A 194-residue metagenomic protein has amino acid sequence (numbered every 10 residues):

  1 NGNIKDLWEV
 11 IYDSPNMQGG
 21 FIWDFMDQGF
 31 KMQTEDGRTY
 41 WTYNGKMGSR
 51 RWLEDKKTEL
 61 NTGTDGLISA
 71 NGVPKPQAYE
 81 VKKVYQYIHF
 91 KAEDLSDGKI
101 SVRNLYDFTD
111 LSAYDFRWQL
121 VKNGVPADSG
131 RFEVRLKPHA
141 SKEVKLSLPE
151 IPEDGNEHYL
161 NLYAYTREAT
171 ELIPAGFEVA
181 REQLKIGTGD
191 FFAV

Functional and structural regions predicted by a protein language model:
N1-S101, Y106-S112, R117-P126: Extended substrate-binding grooves/exosites of carbohydrate-active enzymes
N44, H139, G176-E178: Glycine-centered loop/turn motifs
A70, K91-E93, R103, V121 (+3 more regions): A structural detector for beta-sheet-dominated domains
S96, D128, E153, K185-G187: Intrinsically disordered, low-complexity segments enriched in small/polar residues
G98-Y106, L146, L160-A164: Buried hydrophobic-core signal for structured, non-transmembrane domains
D115-H158, A164-R167, L172: Intrinsically disordered, low-complexity Pro/Gly/Ser/Thr-rich segments with frequent PxxP/GP/PP motifs and embedded
A169-A193: Short beta-strand elements
